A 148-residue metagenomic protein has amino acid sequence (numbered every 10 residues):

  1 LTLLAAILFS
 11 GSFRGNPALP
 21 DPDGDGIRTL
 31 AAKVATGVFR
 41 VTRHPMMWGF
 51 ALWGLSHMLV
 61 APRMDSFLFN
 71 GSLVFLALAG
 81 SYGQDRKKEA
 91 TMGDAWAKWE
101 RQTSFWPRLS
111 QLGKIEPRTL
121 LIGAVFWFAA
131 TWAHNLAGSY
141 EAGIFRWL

Functional and structural regions predicted by a protein language model:
L1-L4, R40-W48: Membrane-interface loop-to-helix entry segments
L1-V34: Portal/gating segments that form or line small-molecule/metal binding sites
D25-V38, W99-L109: Short membrane-interface loop/juxtamembrane segments of multi-pass integral membrane proteins
R43-L148: Hydrophobic transmembrane alpha-helices
